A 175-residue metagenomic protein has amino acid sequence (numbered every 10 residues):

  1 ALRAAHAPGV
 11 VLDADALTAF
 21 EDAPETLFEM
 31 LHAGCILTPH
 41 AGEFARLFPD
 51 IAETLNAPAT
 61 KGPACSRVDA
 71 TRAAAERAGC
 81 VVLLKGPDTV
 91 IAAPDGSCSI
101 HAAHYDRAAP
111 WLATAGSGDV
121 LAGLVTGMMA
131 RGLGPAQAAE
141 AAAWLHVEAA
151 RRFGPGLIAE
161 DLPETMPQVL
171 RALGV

Functional and structural regions predicted by a protein language model:
A1-H104: Glycine-rich phosphate/dinucleotide-binding loop and adjoining beta-alpha-beta core of small-molecule
D69, A122-G123, A136, E164: Feature representing long, continuous alpha-helical segments
A103-G116: Short pre-catalytic strand/loop immediately N-terminal to key active-site residues, enriched for Gly-Thr
M129-A142, A150-G156: Phosphate-handling active-site elements
V147-V175: Charged C-terminal helix
